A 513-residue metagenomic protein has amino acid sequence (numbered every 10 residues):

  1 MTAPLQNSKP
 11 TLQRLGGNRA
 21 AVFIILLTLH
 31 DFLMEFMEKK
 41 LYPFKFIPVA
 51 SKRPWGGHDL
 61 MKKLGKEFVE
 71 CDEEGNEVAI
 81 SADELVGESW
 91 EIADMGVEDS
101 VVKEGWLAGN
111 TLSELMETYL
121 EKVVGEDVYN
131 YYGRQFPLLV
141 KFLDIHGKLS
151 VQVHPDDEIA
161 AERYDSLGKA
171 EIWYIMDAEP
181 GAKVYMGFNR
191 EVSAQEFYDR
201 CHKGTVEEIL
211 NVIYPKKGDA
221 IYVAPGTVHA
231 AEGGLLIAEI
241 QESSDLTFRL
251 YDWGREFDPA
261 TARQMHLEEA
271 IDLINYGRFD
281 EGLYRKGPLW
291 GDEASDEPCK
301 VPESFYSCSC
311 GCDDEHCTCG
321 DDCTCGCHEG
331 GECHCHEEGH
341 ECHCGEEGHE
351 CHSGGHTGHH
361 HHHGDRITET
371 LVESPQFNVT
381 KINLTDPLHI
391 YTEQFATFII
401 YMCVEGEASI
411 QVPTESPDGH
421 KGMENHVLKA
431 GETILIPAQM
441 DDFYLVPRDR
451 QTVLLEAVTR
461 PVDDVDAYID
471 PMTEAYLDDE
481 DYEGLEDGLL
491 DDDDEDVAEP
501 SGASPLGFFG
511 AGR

Functional and structural regions predicted by a protein language model:
T11-A21, H30: Short, often N-terminal, low-complexity regions that either remain intrinsically disordered or form a short helix
L26-V192, D252-F305, V379, A475-G488 (+3 more regions): Transition-metal
Q135, L143-K148, D157, L167 (+4 more regions): Ligand-binding loop in jelly-roll beta-barrel domains
I145-K148, A170-E171, I175-F197, T385-H420 (+1 more regions): Glycine- and acidic-residue-biased ligand/ion/polar-headgroup-sensing regions
C201-L250: Loop-centered beta-sheet repeat module
L210-I221, P413-M440: Short acidic-glycine-tyrosine-enriched beta hairpin
Y306-H363: Histidine-centered metal-binding segments
E407, G422-R513: Generic C-terminus detector
